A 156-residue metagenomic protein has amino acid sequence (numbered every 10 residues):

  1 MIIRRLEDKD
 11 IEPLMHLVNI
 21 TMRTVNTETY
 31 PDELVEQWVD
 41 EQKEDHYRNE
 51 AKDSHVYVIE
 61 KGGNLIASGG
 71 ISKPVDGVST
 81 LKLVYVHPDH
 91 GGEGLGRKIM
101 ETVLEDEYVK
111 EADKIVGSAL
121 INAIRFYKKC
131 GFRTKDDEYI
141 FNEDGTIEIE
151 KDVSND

Functional and structural regions predicted by a protein language model:
M1-E12, D152-D156: Conserved N-terminal entry element of GNAT/NAT acetyltransferase domains
R5-K9, H16-L83, H87-P88, M100-E101: Acetyl-CoA-dependent GNAT
V86, G92-E105, K129: Conserved acetyl-CoA-binding loop-helix of GNAT-fold acetyltransferases
R97-I99, I147-S154: Accessory recognition modules or surfaces
E107-L120: Conserved GNAT acetyl-CoA-binding A-motif
V116-S118, K128, R133-K151: Conserved catalytic-core motifs of GNAT/GCN5-like acyltransferases
